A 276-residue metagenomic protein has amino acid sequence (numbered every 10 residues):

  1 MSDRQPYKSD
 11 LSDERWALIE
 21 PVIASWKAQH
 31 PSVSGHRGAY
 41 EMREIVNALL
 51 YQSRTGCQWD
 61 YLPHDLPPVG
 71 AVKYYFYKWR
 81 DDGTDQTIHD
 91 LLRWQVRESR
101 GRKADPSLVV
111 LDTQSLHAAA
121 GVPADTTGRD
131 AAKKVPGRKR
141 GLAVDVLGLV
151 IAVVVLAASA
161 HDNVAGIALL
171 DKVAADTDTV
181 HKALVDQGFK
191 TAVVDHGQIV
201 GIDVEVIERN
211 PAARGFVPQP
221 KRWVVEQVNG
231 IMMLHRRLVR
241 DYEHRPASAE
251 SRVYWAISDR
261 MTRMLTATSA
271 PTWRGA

Functional and structural regions predicted by a protein language model:
M1-A276: Short alpha-helical elements
